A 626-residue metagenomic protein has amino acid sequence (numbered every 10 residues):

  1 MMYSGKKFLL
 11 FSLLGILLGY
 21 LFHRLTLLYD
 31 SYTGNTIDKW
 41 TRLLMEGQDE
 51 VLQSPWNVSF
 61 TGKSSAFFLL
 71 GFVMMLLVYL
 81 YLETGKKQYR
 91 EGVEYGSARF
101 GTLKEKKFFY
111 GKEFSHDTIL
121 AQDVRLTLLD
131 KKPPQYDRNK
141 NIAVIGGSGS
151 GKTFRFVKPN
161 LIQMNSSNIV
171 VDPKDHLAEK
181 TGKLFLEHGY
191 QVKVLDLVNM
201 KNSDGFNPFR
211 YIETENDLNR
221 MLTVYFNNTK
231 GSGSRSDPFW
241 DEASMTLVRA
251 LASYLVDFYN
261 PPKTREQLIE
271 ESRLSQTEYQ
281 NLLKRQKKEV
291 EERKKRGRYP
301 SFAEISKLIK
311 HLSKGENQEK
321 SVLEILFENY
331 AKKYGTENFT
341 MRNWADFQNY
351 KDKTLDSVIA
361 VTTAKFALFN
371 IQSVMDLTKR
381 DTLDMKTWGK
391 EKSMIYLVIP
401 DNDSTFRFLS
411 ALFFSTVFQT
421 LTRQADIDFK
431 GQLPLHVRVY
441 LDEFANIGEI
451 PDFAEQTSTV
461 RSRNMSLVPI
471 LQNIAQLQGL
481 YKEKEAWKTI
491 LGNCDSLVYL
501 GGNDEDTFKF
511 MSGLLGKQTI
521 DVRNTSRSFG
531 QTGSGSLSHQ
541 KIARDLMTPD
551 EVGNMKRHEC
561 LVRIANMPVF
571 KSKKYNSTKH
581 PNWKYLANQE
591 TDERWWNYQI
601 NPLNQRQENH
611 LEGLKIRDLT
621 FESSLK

Functional and structural regions predicted by a protein language model:
M1-S150, F154-V157, K201, K517 (+2 more regions): Basic- and hydrophobic-enriched, low-structure N-terminal and domain-boundary segments that flank ATP-binding catalytic
Y3, L10, M45, A121 (+6 more regions): Compositionally biased amphipathic helical and low-complexity segments enriched in hydrophobic
G5, G15, G19, G34 (+28 more regions): Residue-identity detector for glycine
K6, L186-E187, P208-Y211, T525 (+1 more regions): Low-complexity, intrinsically disordered or weakly predicted helical/coil tracts enriched in serine/threonine
F22, L27, P133, R138-M465 (+3 more regions): P-loop NTPase motor domains
D49, S54-P55, S65-H116, E215-Y225 (+4 more regions): Short alpha-helical interface patches
T457-L561: Conserved ATP-driven motor cores of ASCE-family P-loop NTPases powering translocation/secretion/packaging/pilus
